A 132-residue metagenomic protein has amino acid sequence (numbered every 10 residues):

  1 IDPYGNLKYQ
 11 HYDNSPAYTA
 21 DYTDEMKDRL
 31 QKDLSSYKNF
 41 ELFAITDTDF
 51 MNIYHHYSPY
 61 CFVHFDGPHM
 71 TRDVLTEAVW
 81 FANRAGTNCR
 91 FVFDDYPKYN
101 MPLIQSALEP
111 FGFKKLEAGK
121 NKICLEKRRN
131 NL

Functional and structural regions predicted by a protein language model:
I1-L132: S-adenosylmethionine/decaboxylated-SAM
